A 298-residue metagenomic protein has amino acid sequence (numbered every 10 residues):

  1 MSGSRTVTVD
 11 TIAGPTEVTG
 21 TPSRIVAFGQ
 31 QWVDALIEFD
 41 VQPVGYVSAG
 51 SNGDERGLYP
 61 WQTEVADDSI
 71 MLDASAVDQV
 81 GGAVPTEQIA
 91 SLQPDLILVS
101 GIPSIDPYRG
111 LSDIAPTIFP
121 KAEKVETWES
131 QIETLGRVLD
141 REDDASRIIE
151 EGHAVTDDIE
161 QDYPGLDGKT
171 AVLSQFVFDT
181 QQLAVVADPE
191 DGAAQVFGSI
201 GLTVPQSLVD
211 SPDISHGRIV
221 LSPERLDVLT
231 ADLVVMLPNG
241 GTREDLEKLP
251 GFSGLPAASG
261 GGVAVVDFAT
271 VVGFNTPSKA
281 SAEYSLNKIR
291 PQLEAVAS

Functional and structural regions predicted by a protein language model:
M1-V18, S298: Short, low-complexity disordered leader/linker segments with a strong preference for bacterial N-terminal type II
A13, V77-T86, P212-S222: Short helix-initiation/N-cap motifs at beta->coil->alpha
P15, D106-Q181, N275-S298: Extracytoplasmic substrate-binding proteins
R24, W32-L36, S146-L208: Basic- and aromatic-lined ligand-binding clefts that recognize polyanionic substrates
V33-Q88: A short, structured surface patch at a secondary-structure boundary
G50-Y59, S104-D106, K121-T134, T170-V196 (+2 more regions): Extracytoplasmic ligand-binding site segments that recognize negatively charged/polar headgroups
T86-I89, Q93-V99, P116, L226 (+1 more regions): Proline-aspartate-enriched helix->loop->beta-strand connector
R137, L229-S298: Structured C-terminal subdomain patch of bacterial secreted/periplasmic proteins
